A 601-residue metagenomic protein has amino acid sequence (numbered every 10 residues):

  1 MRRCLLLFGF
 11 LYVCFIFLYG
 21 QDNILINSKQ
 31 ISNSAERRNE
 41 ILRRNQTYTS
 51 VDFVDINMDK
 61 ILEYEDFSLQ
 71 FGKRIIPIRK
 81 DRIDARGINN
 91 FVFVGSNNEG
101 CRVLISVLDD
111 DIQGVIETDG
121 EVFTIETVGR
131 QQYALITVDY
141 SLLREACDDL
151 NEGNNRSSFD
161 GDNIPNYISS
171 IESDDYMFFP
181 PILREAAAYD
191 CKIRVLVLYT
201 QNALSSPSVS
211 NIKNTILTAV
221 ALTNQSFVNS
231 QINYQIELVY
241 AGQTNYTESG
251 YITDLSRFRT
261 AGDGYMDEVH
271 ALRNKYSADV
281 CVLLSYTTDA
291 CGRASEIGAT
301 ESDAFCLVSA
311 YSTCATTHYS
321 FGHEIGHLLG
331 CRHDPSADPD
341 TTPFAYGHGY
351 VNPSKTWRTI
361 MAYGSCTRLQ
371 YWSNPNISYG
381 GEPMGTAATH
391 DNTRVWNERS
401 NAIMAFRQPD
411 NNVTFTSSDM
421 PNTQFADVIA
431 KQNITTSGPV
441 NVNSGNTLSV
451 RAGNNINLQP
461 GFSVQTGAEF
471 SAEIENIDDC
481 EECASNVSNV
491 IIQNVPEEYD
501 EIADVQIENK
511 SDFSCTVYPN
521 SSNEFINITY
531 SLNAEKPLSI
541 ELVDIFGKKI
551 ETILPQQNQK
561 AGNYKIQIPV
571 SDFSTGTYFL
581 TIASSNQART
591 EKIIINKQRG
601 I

Functional and structural regions predicted by a protein language model:
F8-I16: Bacterial N-terminal signal peptides
F17-Y19, S444, A503-Y518, S522-I601: C-terminal outer-membrane/trafficking sorting elements
Q21-Q131, T260: N-terminal prosegments of processed precursors
N23-S28, S141-T300: Fold-level signature of zinc-dependent metallopeptidase catalytic domains
G242-F258, E301-S378: The catalytic-center signature of Zn2+-dependent metalloproteases
N352-N411: Metalloprotease/metallohydrolase-associated module, dominated by Zn2+-dependent proteases
F406-D419, D478-Y518, N533, Q598-I601: Residue-level detector of functionally pivotal "anchor" positions at catalytic/ligand-binding pockets or at interdomain
V413-N494, E498: Extracellular beta-helix/beta-solenoid repeat scaffolds
